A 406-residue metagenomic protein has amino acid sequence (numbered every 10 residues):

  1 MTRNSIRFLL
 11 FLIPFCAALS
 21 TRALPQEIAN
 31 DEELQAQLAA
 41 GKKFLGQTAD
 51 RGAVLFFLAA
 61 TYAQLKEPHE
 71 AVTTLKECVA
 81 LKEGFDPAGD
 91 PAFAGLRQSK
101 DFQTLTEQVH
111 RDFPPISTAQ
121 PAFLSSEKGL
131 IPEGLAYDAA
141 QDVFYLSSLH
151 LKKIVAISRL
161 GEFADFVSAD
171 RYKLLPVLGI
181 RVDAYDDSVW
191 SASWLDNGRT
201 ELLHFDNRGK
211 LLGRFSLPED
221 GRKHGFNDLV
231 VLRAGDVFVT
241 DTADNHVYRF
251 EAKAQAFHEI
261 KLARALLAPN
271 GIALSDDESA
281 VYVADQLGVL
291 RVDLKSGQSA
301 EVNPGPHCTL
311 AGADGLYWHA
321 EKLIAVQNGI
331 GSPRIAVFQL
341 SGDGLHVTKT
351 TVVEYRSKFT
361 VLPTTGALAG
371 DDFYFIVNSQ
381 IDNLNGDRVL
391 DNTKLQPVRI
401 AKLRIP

Functional and structural regions predicted by a protein language model:
R111, P115-Q120, R199-D236, T240: Asp-box/WD-like beta-propeller blade repeats and closely related beta-sheet repeat scaffolds
P114-S117, P121-V155, Q396: Beta-strand-rich domains and repeat architectures in extracellular enzymes and scaffolds, especially beta-propellers
S126-Q141, L149, R171-W194, P218-V237 (+4 more regions): Beta-rich, blade/repeat-based domains predominating in secreted/periplasmic proteins but also intracellular
L149, W194-D196, T242-D244, A284-Q286 (+3 more regions): Short loop/turn segments immediately following the C-termini of beta-strands
S158-E162, D206-K210, E251-Q255, D293-Q298 (+2 more regions): Short loop/turn segments that connect beta-strands within beta-propeller blades
